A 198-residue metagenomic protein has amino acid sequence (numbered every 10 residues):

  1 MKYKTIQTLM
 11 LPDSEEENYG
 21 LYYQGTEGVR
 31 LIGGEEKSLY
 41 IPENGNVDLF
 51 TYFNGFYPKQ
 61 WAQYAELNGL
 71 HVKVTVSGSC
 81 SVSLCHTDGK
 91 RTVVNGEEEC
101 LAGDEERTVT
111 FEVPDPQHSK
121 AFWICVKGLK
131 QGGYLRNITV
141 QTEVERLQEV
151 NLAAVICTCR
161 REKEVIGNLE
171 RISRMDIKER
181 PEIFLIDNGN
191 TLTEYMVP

Functional and structural regions predicted by a protein language model:
Y3, L9-L11, E15-L67, H71 (+1 more regions): N-proximal low-complexity "stem/linker" segments adjacent to membrane-targeting elements
E162, R180-P181: Secondary-structure boundary/capping signal
G167-N168, Y195-V197: Short alpha-helix adjacent to the SAM-binding motif of class I
L169-R180, T191: Short, acidic, metal-binding catalytic loop of nucleotide-sugar glycosyltransferases
I183-L185: Hydrophobic/aromatic residues located in beta-strands of well-ordered beta-sheets within soluble catalytic
D187-M196: A conserved acidic beta->alpha catalytic loop
